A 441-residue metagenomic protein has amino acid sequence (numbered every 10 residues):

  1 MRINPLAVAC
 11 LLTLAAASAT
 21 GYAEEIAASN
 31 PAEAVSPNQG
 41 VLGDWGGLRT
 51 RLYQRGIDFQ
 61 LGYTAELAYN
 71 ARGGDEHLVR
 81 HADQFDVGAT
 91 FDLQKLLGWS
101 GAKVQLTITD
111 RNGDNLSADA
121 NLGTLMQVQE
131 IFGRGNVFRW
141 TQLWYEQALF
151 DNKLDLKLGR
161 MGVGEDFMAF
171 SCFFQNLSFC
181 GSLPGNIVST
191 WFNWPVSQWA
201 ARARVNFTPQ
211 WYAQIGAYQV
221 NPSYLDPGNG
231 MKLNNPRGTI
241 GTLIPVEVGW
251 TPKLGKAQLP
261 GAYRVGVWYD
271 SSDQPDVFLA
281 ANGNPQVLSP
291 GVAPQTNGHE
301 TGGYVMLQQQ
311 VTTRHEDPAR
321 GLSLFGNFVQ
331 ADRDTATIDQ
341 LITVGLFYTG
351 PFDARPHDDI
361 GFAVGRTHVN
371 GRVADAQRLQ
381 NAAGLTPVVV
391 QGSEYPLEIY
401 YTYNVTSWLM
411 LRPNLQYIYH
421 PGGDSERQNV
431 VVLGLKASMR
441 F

Functional and structural regions predicted by a protein language model:
R2-P5, C10-L14, A19-E66, N70 (+2 more regions): N-terminal periplasmic/intermembrane-space "pro-region" immediately following the signal or transit peptide
G43-F59, D92-V104, F150-K153, Q210 (+4 more regions): Short loop/turn motifs that connect adjacent beta-strands in outer-membrane beta-barrel proteins
F59-L67, V104-D110, L156-R160, I215-Q219 (+6 more regions): Transmembrane beta-barrel strands of outer-membrane/channel proteins
A68-D83, L97-Q142, P236, G423: Surface-exposed loop and membrane-interface regions of Gram-negative outer-membrane beta-barrel proteins
L116-W144, D151-I244, N381-V389: Surface-exposed coil loops of outer-membrane beta-barrel proteins
I187-R314, A319-L322, F328-A331, Y348: Signature for the C-terminal beta-barrel architecture of outer-membrane proteins
K232-N234, E247-G249, G266-T301, T313 (+3 more regions): Outer membrane beta-barrel transmembrane domains
N429-F441: Outer-membrane beta-barrel "beta-signal"
